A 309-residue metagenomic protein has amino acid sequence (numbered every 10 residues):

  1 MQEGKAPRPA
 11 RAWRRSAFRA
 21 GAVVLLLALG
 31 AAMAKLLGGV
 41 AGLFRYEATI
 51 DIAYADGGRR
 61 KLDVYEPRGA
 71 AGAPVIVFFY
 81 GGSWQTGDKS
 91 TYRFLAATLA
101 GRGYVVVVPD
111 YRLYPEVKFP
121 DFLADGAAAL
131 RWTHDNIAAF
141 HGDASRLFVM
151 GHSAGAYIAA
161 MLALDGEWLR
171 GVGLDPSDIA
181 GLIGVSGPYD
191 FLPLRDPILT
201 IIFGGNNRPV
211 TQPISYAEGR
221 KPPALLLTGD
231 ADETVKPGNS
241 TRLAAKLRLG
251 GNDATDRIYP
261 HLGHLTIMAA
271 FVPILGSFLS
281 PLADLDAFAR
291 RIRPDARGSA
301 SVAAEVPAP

Functional and structural regions predicted by a protein language model:
A34-A70: N-terminal cap/lid segment of alpha/beta-hydrolase-fold proteins
A41, G57, G184-Y216, P222: Mobile cap/lid helix-loop segments that gate and shape the active-site cleft of serine hydrolases
G72-G82: Short beta-strand element of the alpha/beta-hydrolase
G87-L95, V107-A144, I274-G276: Catalytic nucleophile-loop/oxyanion-hole region of alpha/beta-hydrolase and closely related hydrolase-like folds
A128-P197, P209: Primarily recognizes the serine-hydrolase "nucleophile elbow" in alpha/beta-hydrolase and SGNH/GDSL folds
L226-T228, D232: Short beta-strand/loop motif that positions the catalytic acidic residue of the alpha/beta-hydrolase fold
E233-N239: Conserved alpha/beta-hydrolase "acid-adjacent" motif
L249-P309: C-terminal catalytic histidine-bearing segment of alpha/beta-hydrolase fold enzymes
